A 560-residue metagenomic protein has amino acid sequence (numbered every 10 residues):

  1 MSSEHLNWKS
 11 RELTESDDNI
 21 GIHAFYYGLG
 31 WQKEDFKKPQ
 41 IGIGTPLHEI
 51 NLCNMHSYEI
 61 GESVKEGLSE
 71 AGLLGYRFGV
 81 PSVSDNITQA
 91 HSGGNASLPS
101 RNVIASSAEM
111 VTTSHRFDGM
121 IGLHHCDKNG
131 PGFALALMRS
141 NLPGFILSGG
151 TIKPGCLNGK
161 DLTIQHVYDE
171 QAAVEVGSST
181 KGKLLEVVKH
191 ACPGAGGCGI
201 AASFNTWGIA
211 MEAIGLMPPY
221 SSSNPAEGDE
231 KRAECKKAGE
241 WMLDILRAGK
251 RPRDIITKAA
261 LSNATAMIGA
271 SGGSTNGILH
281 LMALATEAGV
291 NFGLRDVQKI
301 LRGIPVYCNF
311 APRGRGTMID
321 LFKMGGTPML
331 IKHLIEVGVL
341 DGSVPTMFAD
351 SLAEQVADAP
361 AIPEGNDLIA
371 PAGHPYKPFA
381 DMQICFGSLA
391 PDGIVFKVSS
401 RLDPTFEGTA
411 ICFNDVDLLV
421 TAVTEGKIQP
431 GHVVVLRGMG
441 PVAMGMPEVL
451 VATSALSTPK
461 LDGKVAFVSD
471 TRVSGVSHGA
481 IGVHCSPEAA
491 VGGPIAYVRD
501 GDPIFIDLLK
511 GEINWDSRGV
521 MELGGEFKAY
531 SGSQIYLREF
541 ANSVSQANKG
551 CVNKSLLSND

Functional and structural regions predicted by a protein language model:
M1-M55, I60-P81, N86-S97, C126 (+4 more regions): Catalytic or ion-coupling anion/metal-binding cores of large enzyme and transporter domains
S97-A105: Well-ordered mid-protein domain cores that form the structural environment of catalytic cofactors
R101, L123-C126: N-terminal glycine-rich "phosphate-gripper" loop used for MgATP/nucleotide binding and carboxylate activation
I104-H115: Short, well-structured alpha-helical segments in soluble
S114-G119, G431-V433: Short, surface-exposed connector motifs at secondary-structure boundaries
G119-G122, G199: Short catalytic-loop micro-motif centered on adjacent basic/acidic residues
